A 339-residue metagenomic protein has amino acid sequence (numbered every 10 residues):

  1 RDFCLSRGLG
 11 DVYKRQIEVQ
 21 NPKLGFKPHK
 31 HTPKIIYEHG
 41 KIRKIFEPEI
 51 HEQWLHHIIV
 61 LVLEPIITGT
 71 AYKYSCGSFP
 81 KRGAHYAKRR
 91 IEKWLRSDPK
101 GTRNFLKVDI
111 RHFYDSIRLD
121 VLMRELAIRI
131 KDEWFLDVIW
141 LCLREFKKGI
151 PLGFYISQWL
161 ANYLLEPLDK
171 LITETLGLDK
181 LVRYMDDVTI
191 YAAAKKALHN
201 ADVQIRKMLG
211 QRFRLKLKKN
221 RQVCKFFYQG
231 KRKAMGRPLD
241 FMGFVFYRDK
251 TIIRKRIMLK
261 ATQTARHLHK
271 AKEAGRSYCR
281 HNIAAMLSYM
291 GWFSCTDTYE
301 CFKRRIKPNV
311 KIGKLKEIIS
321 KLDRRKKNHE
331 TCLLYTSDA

Functional and structural regions predicted by a protein language model:
D2-Q16, C332-A339: Single conserved hydrophobic/aromatic residue that forms the stacking wall/gate of nucleotide- or nucleobase-binding
R15-K23, A201-R212: Inter-domain linker/hinge segments that demarcate the starts of reverse transcriptase and RNase H-type modules
I17-K41, W54, K131-E145: Reverse-transcriptase-like RNA-dependent polymerase core
K41-A71, K147-E174: Conserved pre-motif C helix in the palm subdomain of viral-like polymerases
P48, Q53, H57, E145 (+4 more regions): Right-hand nucleic-acid polymerase module
L61, V108-I110, F244: Residues immediately flanking
A71-P80: Short, glycine/acidic-rich hinge or "gate" loops at secondary-structure transitions that mediate conformational
R89-M185, T189-G210, C224, P238 (+1 more regions): Conserved polymerase palm-domain catalytic core
